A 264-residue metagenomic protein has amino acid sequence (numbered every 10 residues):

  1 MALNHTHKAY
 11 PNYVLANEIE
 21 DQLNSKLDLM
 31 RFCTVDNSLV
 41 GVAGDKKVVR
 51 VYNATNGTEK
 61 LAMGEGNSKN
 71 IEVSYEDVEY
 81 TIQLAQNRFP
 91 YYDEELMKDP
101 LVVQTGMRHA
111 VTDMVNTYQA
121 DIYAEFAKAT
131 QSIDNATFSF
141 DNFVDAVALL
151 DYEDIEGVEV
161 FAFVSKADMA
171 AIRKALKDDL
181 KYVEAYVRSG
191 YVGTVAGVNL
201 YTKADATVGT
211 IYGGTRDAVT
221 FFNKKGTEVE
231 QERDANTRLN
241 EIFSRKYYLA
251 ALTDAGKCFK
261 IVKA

Functional and structural regions predicted by a protein language model:
M1-Y75, V219-G226, A235-N236: N-terminal "assembly arms/tails" that initiate or stabilize quaternary assembly in self-assembling proteins
V42-A43, K203-V208, E232-R238: Short, ordered beta-strand-loop transition motifs
G57-K60, A171-K174, A251-T253: Short helix/loop capping segments that flank catalytic or ligand/cofactor-binding pockets
M63-M97: Long, hydrophobic/aromatic-enriched structural stretches that serve as scaffold segments
Q86, P90-I155, K260-A264: Alpha-helical scaffold segments that mediate packing/assembly in large oligomeric complexes
D141-V144, A148-E230: Extended oligomerization regions of viral-like shell subunits
Q231-A264: Extended, compositionally biased alpha-helical segments that mediate assembly or anchoring
